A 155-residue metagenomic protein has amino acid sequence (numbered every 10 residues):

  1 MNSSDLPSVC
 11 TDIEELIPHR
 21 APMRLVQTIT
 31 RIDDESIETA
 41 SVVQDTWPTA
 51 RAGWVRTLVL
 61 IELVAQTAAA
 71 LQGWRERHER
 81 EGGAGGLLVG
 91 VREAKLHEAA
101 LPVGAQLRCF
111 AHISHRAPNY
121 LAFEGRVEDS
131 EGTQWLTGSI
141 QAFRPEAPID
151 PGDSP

Functional and structural regions predicted by a protein language model:
M1-T11: Single-stranded RNA-binding regions, centering on S1/OB-family and related RNA-binding modules
N2-S4, A70, L101-R108, H112-P155: HotDog/MaoC-like acyl-thioester-processing domains
C10-R20: Short aromatic-glycine motifs in intrinsically disordered, low-complexity regions
H19-L25, V103-L107: Short coil-to-beta-strand transition motifs
A21-R56: Catalytic strand-loop segment that frames the active site of acyl-thioester-processing enzymes
R24-Q27, V89, C109-A111, G138: Small-residue-enriched segments and motifs
R51-L71, G85-V89: Compact, glycine-rich, soluble single-domain proteins
A70-R108: Hydrophobic beta-strand-centered segment that forms part of the acyl-chain substrate-binding groove
